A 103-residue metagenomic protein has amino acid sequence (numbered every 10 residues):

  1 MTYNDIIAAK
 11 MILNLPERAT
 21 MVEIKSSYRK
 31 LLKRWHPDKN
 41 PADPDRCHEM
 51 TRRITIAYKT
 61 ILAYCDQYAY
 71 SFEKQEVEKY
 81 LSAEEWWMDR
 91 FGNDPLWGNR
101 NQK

Functional and structural regions predicted by a protein language model:
M1-W35, K39-K103: C-terminal accessory/regulatory regions appended to core domains
